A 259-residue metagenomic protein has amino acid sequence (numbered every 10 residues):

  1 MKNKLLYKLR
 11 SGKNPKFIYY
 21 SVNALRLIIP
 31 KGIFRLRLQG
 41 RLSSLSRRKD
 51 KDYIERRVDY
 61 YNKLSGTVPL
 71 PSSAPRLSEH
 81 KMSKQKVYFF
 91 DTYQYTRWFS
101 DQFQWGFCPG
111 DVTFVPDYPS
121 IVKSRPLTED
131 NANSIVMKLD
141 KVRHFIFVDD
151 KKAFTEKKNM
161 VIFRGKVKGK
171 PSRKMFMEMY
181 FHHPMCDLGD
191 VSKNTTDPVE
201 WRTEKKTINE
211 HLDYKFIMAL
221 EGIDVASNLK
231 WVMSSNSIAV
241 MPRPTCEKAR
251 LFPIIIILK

Functional and structural regions predicted by a protein language model:
M1-P198: Secretory-pathway glycan-assembly enzymes, especially type II membrane glycosyltransferases that use nucleotide-sugar
I121-R125, W201-R202, I255-K259: Active-site regions of enzymes building and remodeling cell-envelope glycoconjugates
R143-V148, T203, C246-E247: Alpha-helical scaffolding within the catalytic cores of extracellular/periplasmic polymer-degrading hydrolases
V148-D150, K205-T207, N228-L229: Generic recognition of flexible, low-complexity loop/linker segments
S172, R202-T203, V225: Amphipathic coiled-coil/heptad-repeat helices and related helical stalk/stem segments that mediate oligomerization
N194-N209: Conserved active-site histidine-acidic residue motif and adjacent donor-binding/catalytic loop of glycosyltransferases
N209-K259: Catalytic binding pocket for nucleotide-activated donors in carbohydrate/polymer assembly enzymes
